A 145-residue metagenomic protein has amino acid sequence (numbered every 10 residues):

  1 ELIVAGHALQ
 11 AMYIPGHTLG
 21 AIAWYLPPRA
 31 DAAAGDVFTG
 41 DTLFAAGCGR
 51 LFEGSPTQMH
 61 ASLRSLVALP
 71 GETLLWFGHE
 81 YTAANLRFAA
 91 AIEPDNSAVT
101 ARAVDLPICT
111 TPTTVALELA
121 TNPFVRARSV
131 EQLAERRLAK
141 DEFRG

Functional and structural regions predicted by a protein language model:
E1-F88: Catalytic core of the metallo-beta-lactamase
R64-L74, Y81-G145: Accessory terminal helices/loops
